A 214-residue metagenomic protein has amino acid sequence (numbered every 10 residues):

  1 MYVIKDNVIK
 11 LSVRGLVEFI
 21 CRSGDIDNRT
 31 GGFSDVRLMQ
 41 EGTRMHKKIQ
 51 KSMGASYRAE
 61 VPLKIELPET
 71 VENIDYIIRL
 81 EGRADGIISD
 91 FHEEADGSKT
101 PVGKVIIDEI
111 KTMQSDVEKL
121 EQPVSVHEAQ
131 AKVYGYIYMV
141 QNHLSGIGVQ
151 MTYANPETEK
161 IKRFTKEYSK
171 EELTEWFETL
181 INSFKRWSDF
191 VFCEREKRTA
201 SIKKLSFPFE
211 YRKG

Functional and structural regions predicted by a protein language model:
M1-S98, V102, A129: Metal-dependent nuclease catalytic cores that hydrolyze phosphodiester bonds in DNA/RNA, characterized by
K10, P123-S125, F209-K213: Structural motif
R22-R29, K111-Q114, E157, T199-S201: Short acidic (Asp/Glu) and glycine-rich catalytic loops that position anionic groups and cofactors
S52, S56, Q141, F184-W187: Solvent-exposed amphipathic alpha-helical surface segments
E69-T174: Mg2+/Mn2+-dependent nuclease catalytic core
K104-K111, F192-S201: Active-site-adjacent bridging/hinge elements
K160-K197: Intrinsically disordered, low-complexity terminal regions enriched in charged/polar residues
K197-G214: Conserved pre-motif I regulatory segment
